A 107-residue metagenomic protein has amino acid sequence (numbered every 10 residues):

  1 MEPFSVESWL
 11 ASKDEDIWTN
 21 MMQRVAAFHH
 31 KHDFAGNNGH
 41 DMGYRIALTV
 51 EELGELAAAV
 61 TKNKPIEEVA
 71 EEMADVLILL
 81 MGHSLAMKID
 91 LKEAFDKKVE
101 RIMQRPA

Functional and structural regions predicted by a protein language model:
M1-M73, L77-A107: Flexible "arm" and connector segments at domain edges
